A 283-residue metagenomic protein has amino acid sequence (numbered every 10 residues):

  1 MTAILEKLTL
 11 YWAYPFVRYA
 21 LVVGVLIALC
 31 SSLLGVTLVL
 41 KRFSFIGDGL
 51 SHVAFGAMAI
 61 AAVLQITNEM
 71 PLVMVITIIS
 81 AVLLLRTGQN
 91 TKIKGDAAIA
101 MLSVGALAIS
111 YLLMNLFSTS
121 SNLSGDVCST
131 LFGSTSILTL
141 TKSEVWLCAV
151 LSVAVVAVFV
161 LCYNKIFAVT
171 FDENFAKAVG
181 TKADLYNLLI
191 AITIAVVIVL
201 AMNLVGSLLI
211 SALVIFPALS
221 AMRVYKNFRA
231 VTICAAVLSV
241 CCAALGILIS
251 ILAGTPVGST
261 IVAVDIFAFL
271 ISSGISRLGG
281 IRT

Functional and structural regions predicted by a protein language model:
M1-L29, T283: Membrane-interfacial amphipathic/re-entrant helices at transmembrane-helix boundaries
I4-L10, I99, S103-V160: Transmembrane helix-bundle core of multi-pass membrane transporters and related energy-transducing complexes
F16-A28, T67-I78, A149, V199-A212 (+1 more regions): Structural signature of hydrophobic alpha-helical transmembrane segments
L21-V25, M70-V75, A97-M101, V145-V150 (+3 more regions): Hydrophobic alpha-helical transmembrane segments
V36-S121, A221-I233, S250-G254, R277-L278: Short loop segments and helix-boundary regions at transmembrane helix junctions of multi-pass inner-membrane proteins
L140-P217: Helix-loop-helix "hairpin" substructures at the membrane interface of multi-pass membrane proteins
N203-S259: Transmembrane alpha-helical segments in multi-pass inner-membrane proteins
T255-V262, I266-T283: Cytosolic-side transmembrane-helix boundaries in multi-pass membrane proteins
